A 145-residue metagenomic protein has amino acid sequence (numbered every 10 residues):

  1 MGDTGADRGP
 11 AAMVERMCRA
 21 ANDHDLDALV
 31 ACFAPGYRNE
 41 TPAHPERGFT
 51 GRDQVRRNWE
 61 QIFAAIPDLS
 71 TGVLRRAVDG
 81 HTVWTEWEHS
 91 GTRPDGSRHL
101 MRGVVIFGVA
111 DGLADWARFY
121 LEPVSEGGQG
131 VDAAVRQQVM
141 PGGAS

Functional and structural regions predicted by a protein language model:
G2-G9, E40, R56-S145: A beta-strand edge to alpha-helix "cap/lid" segment located at domain peripheries
A6-G9, C18-A21, R47: Alpha-helix N-cap/loop-to-helix boundary motif
E15-R19, A31-P45: Short, solvent-exposed secondary-structure junction/capping segments
H24-D25: Short helix-adjacent coil turns
E46-R57: Short beta-edge strand/loop motif at the mouth of beta-sheet-based domains
